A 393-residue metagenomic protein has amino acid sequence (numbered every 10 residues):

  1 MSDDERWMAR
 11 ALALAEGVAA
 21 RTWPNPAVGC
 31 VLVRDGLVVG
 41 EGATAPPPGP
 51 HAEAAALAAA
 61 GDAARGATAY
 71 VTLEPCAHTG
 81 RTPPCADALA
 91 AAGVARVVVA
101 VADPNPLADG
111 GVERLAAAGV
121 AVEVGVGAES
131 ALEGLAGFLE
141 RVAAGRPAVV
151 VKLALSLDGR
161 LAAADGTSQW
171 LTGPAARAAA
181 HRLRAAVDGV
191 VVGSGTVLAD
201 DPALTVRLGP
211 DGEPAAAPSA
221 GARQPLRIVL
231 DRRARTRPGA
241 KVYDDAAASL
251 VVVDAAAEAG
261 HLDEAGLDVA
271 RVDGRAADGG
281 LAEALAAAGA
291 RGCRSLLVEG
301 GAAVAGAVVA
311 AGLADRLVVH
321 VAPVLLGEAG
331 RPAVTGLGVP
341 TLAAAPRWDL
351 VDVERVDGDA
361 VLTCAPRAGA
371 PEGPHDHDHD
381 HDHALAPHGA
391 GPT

Functional and structural regions predicted by a protein language model:
D3-R21, F138-R141: Short, basic/aromatic recognition patches
A11, G29, C76, L115 (+7 more regions): Residue-level signal for inorganic ion chemistry
A27-G36, L153-A154, L362: Short beta-strand scaffold segments in enzyme catalytic cores
V31-S130, A255, A307: Zn2+-dependent cytidine deaminase-like catalytic core
P104-L107, E129-S130, L198, R235-R237 (+2 more regions): Short gly/pro/ser/thr-enriched loop/turn and capping motifs at secondary-structure boundaries
G137-R141, A148-S295, A303-G306, H375-H379 (+1 more regions): Active-site ligand-binding patch in enzyme domains
A311-W348: Flexible, gly/pro- and Lys/Arg-enriched active-site loops
G336-T393: Conserved histidine-centered catalytic loops in small-molecule metabolism enzymes
